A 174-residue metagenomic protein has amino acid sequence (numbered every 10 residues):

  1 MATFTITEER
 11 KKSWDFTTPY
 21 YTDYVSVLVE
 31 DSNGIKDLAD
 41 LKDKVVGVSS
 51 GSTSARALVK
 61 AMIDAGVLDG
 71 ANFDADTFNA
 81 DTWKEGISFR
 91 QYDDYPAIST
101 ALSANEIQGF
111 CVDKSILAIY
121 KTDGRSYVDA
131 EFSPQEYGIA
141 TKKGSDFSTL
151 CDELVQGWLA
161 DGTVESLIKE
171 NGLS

Functional and structural regions predicted by a protein language model:
M1-D40, R125-E131, G144: Acidic, polar ligand-binding/catalytic clefts
T3-S13, V59-K60, P96-S133: A ligand-binding cleft/hinge motif common to bilobed small-molecule-binding domains
S13-D15, A39-K42, D76-C111, S115: Short helices/loops that flank or line small-molecule/ion binding pockets
Y21-V29, K114-Q156, S174: Periplasmic-binding protein-like
S26, K36-D40, S52, R56-K60 (+4 more regions): Solvent-exposed, polar/charged alpha-helical surfaces in well-ordered, non-transmembrane soluble domains, broadly
V29-V46, A61, A65, D69-A71 (+1 more regions): Flexible hinge/capping segments at coil-to-helix
K44-G47, S88, Y137: Short, well-ordered beta-strand elements
T53-F89, T122-E131, Q156-S174: Ligand-binding clefts/hinges and TM-proximal coupling segments of bilobed small-molecule sensing domains
